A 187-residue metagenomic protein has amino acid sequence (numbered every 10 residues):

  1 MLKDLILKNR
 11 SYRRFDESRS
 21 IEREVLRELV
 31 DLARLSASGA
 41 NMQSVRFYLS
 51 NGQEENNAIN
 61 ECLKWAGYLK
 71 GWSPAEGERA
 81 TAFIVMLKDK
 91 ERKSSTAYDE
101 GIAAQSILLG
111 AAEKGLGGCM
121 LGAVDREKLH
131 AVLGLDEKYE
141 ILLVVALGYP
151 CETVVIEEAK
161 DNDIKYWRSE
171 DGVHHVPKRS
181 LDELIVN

Functional and structural regions predicted by a protein language model:
M1-N187: Acidic, surface-exposed loops and disordered segments
